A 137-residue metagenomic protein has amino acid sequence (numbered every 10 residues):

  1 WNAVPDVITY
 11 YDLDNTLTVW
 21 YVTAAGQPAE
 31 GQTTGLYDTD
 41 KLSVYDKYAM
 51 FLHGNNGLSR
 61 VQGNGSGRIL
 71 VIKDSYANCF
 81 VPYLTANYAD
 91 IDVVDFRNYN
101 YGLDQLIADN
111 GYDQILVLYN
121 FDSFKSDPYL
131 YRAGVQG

Functional and structural regions predicted by a protein language model:
W1-G137: Extracellular glycan-modifying ectodomains
